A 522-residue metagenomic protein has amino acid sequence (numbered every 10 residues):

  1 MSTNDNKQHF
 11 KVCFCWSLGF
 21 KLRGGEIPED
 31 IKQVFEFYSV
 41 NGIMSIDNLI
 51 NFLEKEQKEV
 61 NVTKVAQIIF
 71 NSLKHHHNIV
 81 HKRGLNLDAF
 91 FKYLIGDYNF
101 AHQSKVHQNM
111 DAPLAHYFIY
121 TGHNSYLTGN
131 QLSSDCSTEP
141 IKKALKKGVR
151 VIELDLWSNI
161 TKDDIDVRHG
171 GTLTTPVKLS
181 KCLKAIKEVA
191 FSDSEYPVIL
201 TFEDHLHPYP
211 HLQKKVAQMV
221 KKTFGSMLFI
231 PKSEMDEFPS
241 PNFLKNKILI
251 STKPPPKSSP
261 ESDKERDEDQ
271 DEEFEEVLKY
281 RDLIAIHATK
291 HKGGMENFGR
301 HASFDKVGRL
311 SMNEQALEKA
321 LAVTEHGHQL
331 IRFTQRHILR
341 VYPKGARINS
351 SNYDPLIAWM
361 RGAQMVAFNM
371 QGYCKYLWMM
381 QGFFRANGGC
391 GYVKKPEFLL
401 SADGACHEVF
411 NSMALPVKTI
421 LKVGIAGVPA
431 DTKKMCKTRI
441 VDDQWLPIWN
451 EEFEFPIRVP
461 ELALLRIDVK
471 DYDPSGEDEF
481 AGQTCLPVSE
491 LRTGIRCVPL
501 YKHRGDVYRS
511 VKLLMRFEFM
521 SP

Functional and structural regions predicted by a protein language model:
M1-V151, W157-F410, D443: Long, acidic (Asp/Glu-rich), low-complexity accessory segments flanking structured domains
L49, T419-V423, L486: Hydrophobic beta-strand segments
L212, V216-K232, L377, V409-N411 (+1 more regions): C2-type phospholipid-binding modules
F410-K422: Short coil-to-beta strand junction motifs in C2/discoidin
A426-A430, Y472-P474: Change "in extracellular beta-sheet-rich domains … of secreted and cell-surface proteins" to "in beta-sheet-rich domains
T432-D443: Short Trp-Ser/Thr-centered turn/loop motifs at beta-strand boundaries
V441-I448, V488-L491: Short proline/glycine- and polar residue-rich coil/turn motifs
P447-R458, L486: Exposed aromatic-hydrophobic patches
